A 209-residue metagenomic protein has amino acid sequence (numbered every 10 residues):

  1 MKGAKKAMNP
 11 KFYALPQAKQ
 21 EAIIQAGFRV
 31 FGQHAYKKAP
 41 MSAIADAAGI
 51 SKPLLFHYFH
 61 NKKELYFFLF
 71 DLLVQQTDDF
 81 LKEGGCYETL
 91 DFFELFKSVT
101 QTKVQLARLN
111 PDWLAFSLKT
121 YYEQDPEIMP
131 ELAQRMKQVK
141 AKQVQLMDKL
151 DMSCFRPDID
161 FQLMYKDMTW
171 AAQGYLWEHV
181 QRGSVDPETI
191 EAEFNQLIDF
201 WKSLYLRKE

Functional and structural regions predicted by a protein language model:
M1-Q17, E209: N-terminal intrinsically disordered/low-complexity leader segments
K19-G27, I44, L65, L69-F80 (+1 more regions): Generic hydrophobic, amphipathic alpha-helix propensity
A22, V30-E64, F68: Helix-turn-helix
Q33-K37, E88, N110: Short coil/turn segments at alpha/beta junctions that flank glycine-rich nucleotide-binding fingerprints
F59, L118-D125: Short helix-capping/turn signature of helix-turn-helix
Q75-C86, L90, E94, Q105 (+5 more regions): Amphipathic alpha-helical packing segments from all-alpha helical-bundle domains
E94-L118, V144, T169, R207: Helical hydrophobic small-molecule/effector-binding pocket
A115-S117, M129-E131, D158: Short, hydrophobic secondary-structure boundary micro-motifs
